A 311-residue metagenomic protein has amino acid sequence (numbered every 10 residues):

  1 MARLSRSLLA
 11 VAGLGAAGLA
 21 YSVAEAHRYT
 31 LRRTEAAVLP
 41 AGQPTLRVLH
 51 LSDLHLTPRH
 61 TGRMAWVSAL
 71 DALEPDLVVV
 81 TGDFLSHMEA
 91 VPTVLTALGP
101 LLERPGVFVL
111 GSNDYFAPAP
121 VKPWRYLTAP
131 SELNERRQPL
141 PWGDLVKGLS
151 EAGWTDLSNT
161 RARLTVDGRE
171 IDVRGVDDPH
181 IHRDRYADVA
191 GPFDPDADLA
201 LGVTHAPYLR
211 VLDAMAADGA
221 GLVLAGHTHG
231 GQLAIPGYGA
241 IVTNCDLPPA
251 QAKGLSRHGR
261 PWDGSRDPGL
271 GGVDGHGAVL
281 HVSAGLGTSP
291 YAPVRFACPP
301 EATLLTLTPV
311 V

Functional and structural regions predicted by a protein language model:
S7, A12-A97: N-terminal active-site segment of His-dependent metallophosphoesterases
A37-L49, W154-T155, R161-V173, L199 (+3 more regions): Beta-strand-turn-beta hairpins that frame and shape the catalytic cleft of phosphate-ester-processing enzymes
V48-M64, L85-H87, F116-R137, G237-P248 (+1 more regions): Acidic/histidine-rich helix-loop elements that form or flank divalent-metal/phosphate-binding sites at the catalytic
H50-S52, L77-D83, P105-S112, L157-N159 (+3 more regions): Active-site neighborhood of phospho(di)ester-bond hydrolases with catalytic His/Asp-centered motifs
G62-T165: Core catalytic region of metal-dependent phosphoesterases/phosphodiesterases, especially metallo-beta-lactamase-like
F84-H87, S112-F116, A162-L164, D178-I181 (+3 more regions): Solvent-exposed loop/turn segments at secondary-structure junctions within structured extracellular/periplasmic domains
V121-W154, S158-R161, V166-D213, A292-R295: Binuclear metal-dependent hydrolase catalytic cores centered on His/Asp/Glu-rich metal-binding motifs
P207-T303: Conserved beta-sheet core of the metallophosphoesterase superfamily
